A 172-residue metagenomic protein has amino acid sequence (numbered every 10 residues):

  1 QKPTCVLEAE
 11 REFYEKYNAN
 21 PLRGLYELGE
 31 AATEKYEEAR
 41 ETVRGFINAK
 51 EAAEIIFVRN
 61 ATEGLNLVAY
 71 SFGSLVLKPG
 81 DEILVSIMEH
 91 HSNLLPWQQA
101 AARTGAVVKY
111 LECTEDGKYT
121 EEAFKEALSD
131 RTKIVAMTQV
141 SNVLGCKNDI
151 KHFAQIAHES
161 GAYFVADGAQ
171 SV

Functional and structural regions predicted by a protein language model:
Q1-V172: Pyridoxal 5′-phosphate
